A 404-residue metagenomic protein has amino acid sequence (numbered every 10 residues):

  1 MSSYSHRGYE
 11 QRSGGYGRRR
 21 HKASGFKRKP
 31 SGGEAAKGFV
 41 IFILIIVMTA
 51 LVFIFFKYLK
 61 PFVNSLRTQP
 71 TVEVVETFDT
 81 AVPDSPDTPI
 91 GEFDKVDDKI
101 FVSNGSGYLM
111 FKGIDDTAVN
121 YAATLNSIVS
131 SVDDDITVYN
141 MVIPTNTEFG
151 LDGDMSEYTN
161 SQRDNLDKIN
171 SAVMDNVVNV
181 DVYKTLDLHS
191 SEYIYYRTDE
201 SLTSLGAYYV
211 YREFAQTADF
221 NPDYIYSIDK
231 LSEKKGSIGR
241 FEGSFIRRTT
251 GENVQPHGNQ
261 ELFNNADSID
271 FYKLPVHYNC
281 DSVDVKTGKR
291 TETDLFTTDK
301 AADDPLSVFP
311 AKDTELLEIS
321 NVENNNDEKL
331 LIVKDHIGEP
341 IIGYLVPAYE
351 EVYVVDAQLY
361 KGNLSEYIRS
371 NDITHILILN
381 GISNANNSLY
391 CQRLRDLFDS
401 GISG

Functional and structural regions predicted by a protein language model:
S2-G404: Extracellular glycan-modifying ectodomains
